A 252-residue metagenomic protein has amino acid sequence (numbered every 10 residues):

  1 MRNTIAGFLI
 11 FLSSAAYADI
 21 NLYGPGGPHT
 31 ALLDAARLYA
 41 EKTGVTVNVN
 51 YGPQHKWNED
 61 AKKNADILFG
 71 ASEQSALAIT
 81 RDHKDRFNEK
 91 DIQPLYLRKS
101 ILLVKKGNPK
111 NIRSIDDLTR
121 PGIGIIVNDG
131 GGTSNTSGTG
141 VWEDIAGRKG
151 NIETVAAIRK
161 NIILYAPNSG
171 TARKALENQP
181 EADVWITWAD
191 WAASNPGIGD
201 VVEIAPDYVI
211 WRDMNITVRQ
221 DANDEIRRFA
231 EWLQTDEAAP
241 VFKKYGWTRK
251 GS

Functional and structural regions predicted by a protein language model:
S13-Y17: N-terminal signal peptide c-region/cleavage motif recognized by signal peptidases
A18-V127: N-terminal segment of the mature folded domain
G26, V49-D60, E153-A175: Short helix-initiation/N-cap motifs at beta->coil->alpha
A36-E41, I115-A166: Ligand-binding cleft/hinge of the Venus flytrap
E73-D82, A175-D207: A ligand-binding cleft/hinge motif common to bilobed small-molecule-binding domains
L97-K99, P196-A230, R249-S252: Periplasmic-binding protein-like
K106-R113, G132-T133, D221-I226: Short helix-loop capping/hinge motifs at secondary-structure junctions, enriched in acidic/polar residues
N128-G130, L233-S252: Periplasmic-binding protein-like
